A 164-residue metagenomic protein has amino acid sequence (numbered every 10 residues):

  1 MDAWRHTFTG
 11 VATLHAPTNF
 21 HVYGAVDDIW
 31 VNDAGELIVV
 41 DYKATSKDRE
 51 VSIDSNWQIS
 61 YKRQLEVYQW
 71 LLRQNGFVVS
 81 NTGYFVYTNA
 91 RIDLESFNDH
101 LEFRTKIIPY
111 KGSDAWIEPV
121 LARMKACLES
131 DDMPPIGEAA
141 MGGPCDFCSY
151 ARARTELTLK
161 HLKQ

Functional and structural regions predicted by a protein language model:
M1-E50: Catalytic cores of nuclease domains that cleave nucleic-acid phosphodiester backbones
P17-T18, S60, G137: Residue-level marker of regulatory loop/turn positions in helix-turn-helix DNA-binding domains and in histidine
Y42, L65-V67, G83: Long, contiguous hydrophobic alpha-helical segments, chiefly transmembrane helices and signal peptides
R49-D54, F97-N98: Short acidic, glycine/proline-rich loop/turn micro-motifs
I53-Y61: Short alpha-helix boundary/capping segments
Y61-R73: An active-site-proximal "capping" alpha-helix that borders the catalytic cofactor pocket
L71-Q164: Metal-dependent nuclease catalytic regions and adjoining charged, substrate-binding loops involved in nucleic-acid end
